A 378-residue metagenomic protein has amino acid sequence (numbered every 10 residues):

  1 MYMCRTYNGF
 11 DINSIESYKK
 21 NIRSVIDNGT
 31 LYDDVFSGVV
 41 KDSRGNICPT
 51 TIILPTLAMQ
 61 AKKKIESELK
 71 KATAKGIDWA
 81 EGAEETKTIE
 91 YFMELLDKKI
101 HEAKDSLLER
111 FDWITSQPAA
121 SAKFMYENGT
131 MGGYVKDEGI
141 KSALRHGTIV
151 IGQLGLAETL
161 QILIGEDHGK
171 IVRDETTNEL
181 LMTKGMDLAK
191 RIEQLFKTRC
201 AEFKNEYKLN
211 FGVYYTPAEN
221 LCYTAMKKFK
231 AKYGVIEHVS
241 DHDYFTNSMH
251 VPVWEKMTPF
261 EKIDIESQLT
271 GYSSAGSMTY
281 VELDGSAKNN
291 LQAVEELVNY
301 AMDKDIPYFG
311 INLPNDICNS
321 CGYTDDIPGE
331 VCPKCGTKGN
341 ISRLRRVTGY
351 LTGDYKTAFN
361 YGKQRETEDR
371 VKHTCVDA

Functional and structural regions predicted by a protein language model:
M1-R145, E166, V172-N178, M182 (+5 more regions): Conserved catalytic cores of very large enzyme subunits
I149-I162, R346: Contiguous, well-ordered alpha-helical segments that form the cores/surfaces of helical PPI scaffolds
Q161-I162, K363-E366: Metallocofactor- and cofactor-centric catalytic cores in central/energy metabolism, strongly enriched
F359: Short clusters of hydrophobic/aromatic residues that line enzyme substrate/ligand-binding pockets
D369-A378: Acidic, low-complexity intrinsically disordered tails
